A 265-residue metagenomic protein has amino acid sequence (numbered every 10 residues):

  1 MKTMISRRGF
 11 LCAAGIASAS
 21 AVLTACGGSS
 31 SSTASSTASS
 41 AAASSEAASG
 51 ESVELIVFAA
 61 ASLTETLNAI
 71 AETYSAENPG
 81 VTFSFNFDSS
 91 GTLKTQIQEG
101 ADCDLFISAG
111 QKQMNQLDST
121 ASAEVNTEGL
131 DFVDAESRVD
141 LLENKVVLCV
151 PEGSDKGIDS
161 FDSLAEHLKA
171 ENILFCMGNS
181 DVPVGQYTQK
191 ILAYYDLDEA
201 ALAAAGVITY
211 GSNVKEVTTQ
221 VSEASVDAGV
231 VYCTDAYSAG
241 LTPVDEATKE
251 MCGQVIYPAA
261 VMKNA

Functional and structural regions predicted by a protein language model:
K2-S18: N-terminal secretory signal peptides and thylakoid transit peptides that target proteins across membranes
S20, E99-G100, E223: Alpha-helix termination/capping residues and helix-transition junctions
L23-A25: C-terminal motif of bacterial Sec signal peptides marking the signal peptidase cleavage site
G28, A34, A38, A42-A76 (+5 more regions): Exported/periplasmic ABC-transporter solute-binding proteins
S90-D131, Y237-G240: Pocket-flanking alpha-helical
V133-S137, V217: Short, P/G- and charge-enriched loop/turn segments at secondary-structure junctions
